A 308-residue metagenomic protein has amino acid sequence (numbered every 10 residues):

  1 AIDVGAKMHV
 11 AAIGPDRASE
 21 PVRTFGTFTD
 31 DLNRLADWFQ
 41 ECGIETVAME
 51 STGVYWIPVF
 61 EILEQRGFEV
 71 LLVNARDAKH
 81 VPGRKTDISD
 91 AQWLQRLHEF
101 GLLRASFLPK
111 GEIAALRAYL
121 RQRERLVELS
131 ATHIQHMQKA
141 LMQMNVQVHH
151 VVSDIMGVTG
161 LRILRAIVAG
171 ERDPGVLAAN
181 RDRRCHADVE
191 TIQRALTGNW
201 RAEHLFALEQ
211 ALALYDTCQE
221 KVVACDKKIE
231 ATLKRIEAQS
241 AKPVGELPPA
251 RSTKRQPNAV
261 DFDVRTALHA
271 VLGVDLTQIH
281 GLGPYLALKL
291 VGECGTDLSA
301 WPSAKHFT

Functional and structural regions predicted by a protein language model:
A1-T308: A detector of single, family-specific signature residues that are central to catalytic or substrate-handling motifs
